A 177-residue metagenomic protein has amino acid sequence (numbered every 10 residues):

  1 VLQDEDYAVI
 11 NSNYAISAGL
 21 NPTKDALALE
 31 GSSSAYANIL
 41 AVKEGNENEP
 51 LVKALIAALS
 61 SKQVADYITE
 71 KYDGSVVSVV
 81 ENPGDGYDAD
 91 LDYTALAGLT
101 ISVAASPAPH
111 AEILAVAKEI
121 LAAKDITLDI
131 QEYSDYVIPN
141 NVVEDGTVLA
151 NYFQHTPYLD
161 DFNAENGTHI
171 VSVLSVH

Functional and structural regions predicted by a protein language model:
V1, I130-N141: Short helix-initiation/N-cap motifs at beta->coil->alpha
Q3-D6, I10-I16, P107-A108, S134-Y136 (+2 more regions): Beta->alpha turn/N-cap motifs
G19-S33, H169-V176: Short beta-strand->loop
A35-A54: A bilobed periplasmic-binding-protein/Venus flytrap-type ligand-binding module shared by bacterial periplasmic
L59-V80: Periplasmic-binding protein-like
N82-S102, L121-A122: Immediate post-signal peptide segment of exported/extracytoplasmic ligand-binding proteins
L96-A108, I126-E132: Short, well-ordered beta-strand elements
N140-H177: N-terminal segment of the mature folded domain
